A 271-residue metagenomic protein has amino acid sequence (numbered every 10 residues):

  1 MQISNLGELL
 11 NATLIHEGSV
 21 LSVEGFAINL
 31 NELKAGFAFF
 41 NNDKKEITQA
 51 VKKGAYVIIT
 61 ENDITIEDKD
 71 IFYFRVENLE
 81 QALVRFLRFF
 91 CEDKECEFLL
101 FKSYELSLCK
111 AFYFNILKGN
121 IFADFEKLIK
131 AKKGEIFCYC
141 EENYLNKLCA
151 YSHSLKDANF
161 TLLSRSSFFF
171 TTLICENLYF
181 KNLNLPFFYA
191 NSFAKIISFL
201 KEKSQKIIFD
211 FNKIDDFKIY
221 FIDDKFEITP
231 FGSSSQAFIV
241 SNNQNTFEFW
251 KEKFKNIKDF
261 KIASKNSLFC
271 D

Functional and structural regions predicted by a protein language model:
M1-R85, Y220-D223, A237, S241-D271: N-terminal leader/targeting and accessory segments in enzymes
R85-D271: Phosphate-binding loop of NTP-binding sites
